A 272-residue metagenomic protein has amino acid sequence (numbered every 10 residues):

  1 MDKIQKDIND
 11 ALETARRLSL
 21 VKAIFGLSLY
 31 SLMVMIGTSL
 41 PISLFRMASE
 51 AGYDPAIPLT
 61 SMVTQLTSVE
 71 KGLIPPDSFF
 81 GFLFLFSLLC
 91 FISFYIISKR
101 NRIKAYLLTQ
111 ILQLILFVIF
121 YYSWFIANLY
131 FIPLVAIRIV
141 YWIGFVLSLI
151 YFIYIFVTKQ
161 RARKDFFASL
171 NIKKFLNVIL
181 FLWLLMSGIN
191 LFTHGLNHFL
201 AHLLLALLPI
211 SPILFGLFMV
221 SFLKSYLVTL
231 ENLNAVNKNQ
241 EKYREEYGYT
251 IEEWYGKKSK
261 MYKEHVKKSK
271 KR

Functional and structural regions predicted by a protein language model:
M1-F94: N-terminal topogenic module of multi-pass integral membrane proteins
R16-L20, I57-P76, I126-R138, L196-I210: Membrane-interface segments at the starts/ends of alpha-helical transmembrane spans
G26-R46, Q113-S123, I179-N190: Canonical alpha-helical transmembrane segments of integral membrane proteins
L44-S49, I96, Y121-V135, S187-L200: Juxtamembrane "helix-exit" motif on the non-cytosolic side of transmembrane helices
L88-L108, L129, Y154-I172, L227-N234: Cytoplasmic membrane-interface regions of multi-pass membrane proteins
Y95-V118, R244-Y249: Cytoplasmic juxtamembrane regions at transmembrane-helix boundaries
L112-K173: Membrane-proximal helix-loop-helix units in multi-pass membrane proteins
I179-R272: C-terminal transmembrane-bundle signature of multipass membrane proteins, characterized by strong activation on
